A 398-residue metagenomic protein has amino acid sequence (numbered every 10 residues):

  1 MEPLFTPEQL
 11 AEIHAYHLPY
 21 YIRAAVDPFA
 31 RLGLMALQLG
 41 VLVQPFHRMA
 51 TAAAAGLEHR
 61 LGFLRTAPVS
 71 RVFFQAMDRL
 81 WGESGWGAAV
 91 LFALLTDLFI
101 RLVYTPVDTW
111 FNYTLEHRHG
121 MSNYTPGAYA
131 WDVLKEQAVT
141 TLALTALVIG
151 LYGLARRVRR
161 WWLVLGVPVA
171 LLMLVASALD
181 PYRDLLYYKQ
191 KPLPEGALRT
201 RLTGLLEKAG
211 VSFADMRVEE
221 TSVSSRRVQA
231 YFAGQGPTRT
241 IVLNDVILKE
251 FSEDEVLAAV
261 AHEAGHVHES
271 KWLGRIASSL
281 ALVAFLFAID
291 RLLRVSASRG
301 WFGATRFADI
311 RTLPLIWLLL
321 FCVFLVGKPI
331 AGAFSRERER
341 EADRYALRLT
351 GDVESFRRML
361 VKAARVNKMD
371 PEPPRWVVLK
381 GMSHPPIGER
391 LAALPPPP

Functional and structural regions predicted by a protein language model:
M1-F307, F321, L325-P398: Polar-ligand-bearing catalytic/cofactor-coordination segments of membrane-embedded or membrane-tethered inner-membrane
A308-P314: Loop-to-helix entry region at the N-terminal start of transmembrane alpha-helices in multi-pass membrane transporters
L315-L319: Alpha-helical transmembrane segments
